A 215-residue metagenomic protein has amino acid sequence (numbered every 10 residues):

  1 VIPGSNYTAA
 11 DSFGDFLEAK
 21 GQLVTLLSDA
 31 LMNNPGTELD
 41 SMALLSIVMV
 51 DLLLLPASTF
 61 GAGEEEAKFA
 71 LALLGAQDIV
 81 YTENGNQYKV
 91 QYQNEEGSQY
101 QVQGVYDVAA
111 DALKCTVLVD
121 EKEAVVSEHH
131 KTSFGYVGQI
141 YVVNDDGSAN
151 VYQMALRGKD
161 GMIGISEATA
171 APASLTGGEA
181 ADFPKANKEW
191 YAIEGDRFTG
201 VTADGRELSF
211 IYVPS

Functional and structural regions predicted by a protein language model:
V1-Q87, S215: N-terminal "mature head" segments of proteins
G4-S5, A186-S215: Hydrophilic extracytoplasmic domains
N6, N33-N34, N84-N86, N94 (+3 more regions): Detector for Asparagine
V80, Q103, K188-W190: Short, surface-exposed charged micro-motifs
V90, G97-G178: Short helix-loop boundary/capping segments
